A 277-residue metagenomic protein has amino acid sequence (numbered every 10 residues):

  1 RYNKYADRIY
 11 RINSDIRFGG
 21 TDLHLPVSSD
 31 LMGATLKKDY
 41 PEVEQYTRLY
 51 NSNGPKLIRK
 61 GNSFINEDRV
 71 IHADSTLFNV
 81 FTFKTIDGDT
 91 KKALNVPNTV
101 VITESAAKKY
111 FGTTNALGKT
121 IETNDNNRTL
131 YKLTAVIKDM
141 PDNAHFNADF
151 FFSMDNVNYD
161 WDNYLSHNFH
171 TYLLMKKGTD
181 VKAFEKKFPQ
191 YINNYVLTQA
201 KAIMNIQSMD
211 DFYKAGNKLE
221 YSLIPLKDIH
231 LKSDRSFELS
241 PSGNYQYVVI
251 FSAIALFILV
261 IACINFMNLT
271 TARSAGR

Functional and structural regions predicted by a protein language model:
Y2-K56, Y159-D160, S166-Y172, E185-K186 (+3 more regions): Membrane-proximal extracellular/periplasmic loop immediately following the first transmembrane helix
V27-L31, Y40, L49-S52, R59-G88 (+2 more regions): The feature marks short, hydrophobic/small-residue-biased sequence motifs that occur predominantly
V27-T35, I102-S105, Y245, S252: Short, conserved clusters of charged catalytic residues that mark active-site and nucleotide-handling motifs
F64, N244-Y247, G276-R277: Membrane-helix interface segments
D74-I86, N98-G243: Mid-to-C-terminal secondary-structure elements that act as membrane-proximal/extracytoplasmic interface segments
E238-I258: N-terminal membrane-entry
I264-R277: Intracellular coupling helices
